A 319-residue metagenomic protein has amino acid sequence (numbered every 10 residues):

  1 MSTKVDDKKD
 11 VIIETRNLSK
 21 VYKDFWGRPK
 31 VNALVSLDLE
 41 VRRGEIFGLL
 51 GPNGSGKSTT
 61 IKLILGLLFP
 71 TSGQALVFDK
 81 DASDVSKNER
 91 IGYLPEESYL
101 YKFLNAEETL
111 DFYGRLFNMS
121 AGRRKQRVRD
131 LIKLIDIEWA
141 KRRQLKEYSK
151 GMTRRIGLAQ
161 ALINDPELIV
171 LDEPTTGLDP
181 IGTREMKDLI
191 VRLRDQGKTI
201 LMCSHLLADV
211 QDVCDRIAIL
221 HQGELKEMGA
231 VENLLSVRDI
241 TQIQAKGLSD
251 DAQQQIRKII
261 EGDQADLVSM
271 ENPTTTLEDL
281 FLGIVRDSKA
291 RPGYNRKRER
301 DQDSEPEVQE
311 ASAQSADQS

Functional and structural regions predicted by a protein language model:
M1-V21, F25-K30, S288-S319: ABC-family P-loop ATPase nucleotide-binding domain
M1-V5, G48, D172-P174, S204 (+3 more regions): A subset of signal/propeptide-processing and intrinsically disordered low-complexity segments in secreted/extracellular
S2-K4, E227, V231-E232: Short, flexible cytosolic linker that couples an ABC transmembrane/permease module to its adjacent nucleotide-binding
K4-D6, E40, S149, L234-S236: Sterically constrained small-residue positions within well-ordered secondary structures of folded domains
D10-T15, K20-M202, L207-D215, I219-H221 (+1 more regions): ABC transporter nucleotide-binding domains
N32, Q74, D251, Q264 (+1 more regions): Residue-level detector of intrinsically disordered, flexible termini and proteolytic processing junctions
K62, L134-W139, T153-L162, E173-G177 (+2 more regions): Short, surface-exposed, charge-dense and proline/glycine-enriched linear segments
V231-Q302: Short, charged/small-residue-rich alpha-helical element at the C-terminal edge of ABC transporter nucleotide-binding
